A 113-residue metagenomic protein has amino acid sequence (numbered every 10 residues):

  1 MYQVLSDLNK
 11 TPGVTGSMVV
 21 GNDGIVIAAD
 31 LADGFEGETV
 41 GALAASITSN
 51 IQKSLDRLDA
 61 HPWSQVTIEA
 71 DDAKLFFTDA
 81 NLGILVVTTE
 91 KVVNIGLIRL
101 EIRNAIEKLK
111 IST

Functional and structural regions predicted by a protein language model:
M1-G16, V20-T113: Non-catalytic interaction/Regulatory regions outside core domains
